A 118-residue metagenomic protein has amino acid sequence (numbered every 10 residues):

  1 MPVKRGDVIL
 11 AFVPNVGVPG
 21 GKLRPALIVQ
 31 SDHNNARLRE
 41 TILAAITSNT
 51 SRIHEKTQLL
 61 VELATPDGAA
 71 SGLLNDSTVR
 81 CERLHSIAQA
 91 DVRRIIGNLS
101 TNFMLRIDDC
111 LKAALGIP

Functional and structural regions predicted by a protein language model:
M1-P118: Conserved functional hotspots at enzyme active or ligand-binding sites that engage polyanionic ligands
